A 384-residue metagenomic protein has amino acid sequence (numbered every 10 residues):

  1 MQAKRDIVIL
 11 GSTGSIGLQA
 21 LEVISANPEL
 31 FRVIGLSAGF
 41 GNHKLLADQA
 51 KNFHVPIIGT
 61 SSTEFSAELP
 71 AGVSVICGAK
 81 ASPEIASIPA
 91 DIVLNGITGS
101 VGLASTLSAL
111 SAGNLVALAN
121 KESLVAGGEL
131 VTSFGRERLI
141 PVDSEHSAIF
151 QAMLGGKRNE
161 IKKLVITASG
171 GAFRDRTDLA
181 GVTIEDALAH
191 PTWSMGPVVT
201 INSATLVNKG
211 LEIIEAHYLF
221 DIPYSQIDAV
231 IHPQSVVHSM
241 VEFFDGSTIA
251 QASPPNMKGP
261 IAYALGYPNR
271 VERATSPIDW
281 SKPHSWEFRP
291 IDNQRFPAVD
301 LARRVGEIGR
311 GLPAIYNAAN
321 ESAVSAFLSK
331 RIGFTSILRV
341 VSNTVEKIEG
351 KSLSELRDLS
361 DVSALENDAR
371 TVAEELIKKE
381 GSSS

Functional and structural regions predicted by a protein language model:
M1-S384: Catalytic, metal-anchored helix/loop core of enzyme active sites in primary metabolism
